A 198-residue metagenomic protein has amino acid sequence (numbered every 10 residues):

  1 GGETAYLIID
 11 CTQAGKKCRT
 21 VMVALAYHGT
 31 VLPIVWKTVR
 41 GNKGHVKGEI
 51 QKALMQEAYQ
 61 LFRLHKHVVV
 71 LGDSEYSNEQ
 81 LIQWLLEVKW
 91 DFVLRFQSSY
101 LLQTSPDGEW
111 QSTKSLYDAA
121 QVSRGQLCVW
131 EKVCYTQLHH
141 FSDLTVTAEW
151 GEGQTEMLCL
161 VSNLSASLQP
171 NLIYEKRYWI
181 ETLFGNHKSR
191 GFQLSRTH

Functional and structural regions predicted by a protein language model:
G1-A5, K16, Y27-H198: Single, function-defining residue in the core of a domain
I8-T20: An active-site-proximal beta-strand-loop segment
V23: Histidine-anchored nucleotide/phosphate-binding helix
